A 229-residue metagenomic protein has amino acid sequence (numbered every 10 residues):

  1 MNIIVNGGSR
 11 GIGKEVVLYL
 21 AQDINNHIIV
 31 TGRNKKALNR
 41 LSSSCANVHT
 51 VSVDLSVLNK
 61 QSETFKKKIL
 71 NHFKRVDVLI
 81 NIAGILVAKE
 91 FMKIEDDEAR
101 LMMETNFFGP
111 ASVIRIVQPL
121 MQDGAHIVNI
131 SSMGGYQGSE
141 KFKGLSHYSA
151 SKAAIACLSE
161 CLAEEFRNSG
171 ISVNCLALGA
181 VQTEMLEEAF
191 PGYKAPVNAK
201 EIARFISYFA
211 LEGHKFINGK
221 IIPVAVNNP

Functional and structural regions predicted by a protein language model:
S9-R10: Conserved glycine-rich cofactor-binding loop
I24-R40: Conserved glycine-rich Rossmann-like NAD(P)H-binding loop of the short-chain dehydrogenase/reductase
C45-N59: Rossmann-fold cofactor-recognition segment
I82-V87: Conserved NAD(P)H cofactor-binding loop of Rossmann-fold oxidoreductase domains
E90-F91, E98-R100: Substrate-binding pocket helix/loop in short-chain dehydrogenase/reductase
V128-A154, S159-E160, E164-R167: Catalytic loop of short-chain dehydrogenase/reductase
N168, C175-L176, P191-P229: C-terminal helical subdomain
